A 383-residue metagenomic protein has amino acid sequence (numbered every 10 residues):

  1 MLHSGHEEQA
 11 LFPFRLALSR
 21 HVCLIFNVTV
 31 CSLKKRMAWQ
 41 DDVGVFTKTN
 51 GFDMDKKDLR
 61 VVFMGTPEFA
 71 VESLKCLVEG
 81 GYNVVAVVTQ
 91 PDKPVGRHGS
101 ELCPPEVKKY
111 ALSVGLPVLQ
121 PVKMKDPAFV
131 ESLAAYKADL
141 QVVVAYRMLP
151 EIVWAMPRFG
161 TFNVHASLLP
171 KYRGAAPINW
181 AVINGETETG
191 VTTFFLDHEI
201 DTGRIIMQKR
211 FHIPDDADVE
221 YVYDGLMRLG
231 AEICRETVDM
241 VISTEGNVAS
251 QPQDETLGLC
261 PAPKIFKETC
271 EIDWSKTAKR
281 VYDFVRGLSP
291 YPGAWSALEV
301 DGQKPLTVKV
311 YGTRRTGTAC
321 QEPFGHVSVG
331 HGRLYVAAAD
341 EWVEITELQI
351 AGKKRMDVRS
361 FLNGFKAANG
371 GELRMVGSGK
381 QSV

Functional and structural regions predicted by a protein language model:
L2-F14: Extreme N-terminal basic, low-complexity initiation segments that serve as generic localization/processing leaders
H3, C23-P290, K304, I350 (+1 more regions): One-carbon transfer enzymes
F12-R15, F69, P263, G325: Intrinsically disordered, low-complexity segments enriched in proline/serine/threonine
Y282-V383: C-terminal active-site/capping subdomain that shapes the small-molecule cofactor and substrate pocket of enzyme
